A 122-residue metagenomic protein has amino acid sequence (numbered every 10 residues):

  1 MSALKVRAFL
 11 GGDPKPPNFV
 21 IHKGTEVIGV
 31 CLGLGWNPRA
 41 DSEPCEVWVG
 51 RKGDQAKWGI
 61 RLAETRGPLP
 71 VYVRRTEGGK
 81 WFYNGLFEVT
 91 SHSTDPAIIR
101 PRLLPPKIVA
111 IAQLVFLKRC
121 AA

Functional and structural regions predicted by a protein language model:
M1-F82: Acidic, glycine-rich low-complexity segments with interspersed aromatic residues
T76-A122: Compact mixed alphabeta submodule
